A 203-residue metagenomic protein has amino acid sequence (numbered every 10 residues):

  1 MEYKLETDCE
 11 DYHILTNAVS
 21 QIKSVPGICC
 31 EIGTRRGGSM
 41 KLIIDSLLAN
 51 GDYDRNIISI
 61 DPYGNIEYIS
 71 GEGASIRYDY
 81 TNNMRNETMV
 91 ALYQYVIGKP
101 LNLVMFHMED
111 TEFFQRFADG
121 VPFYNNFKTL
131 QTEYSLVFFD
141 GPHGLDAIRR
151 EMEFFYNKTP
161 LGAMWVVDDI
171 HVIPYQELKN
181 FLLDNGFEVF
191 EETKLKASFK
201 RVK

Functional and structural regions predicted by a protein language model:
E2-E6, Y12-K203: S-adenosylmethionine/decaboxylated-SAM
